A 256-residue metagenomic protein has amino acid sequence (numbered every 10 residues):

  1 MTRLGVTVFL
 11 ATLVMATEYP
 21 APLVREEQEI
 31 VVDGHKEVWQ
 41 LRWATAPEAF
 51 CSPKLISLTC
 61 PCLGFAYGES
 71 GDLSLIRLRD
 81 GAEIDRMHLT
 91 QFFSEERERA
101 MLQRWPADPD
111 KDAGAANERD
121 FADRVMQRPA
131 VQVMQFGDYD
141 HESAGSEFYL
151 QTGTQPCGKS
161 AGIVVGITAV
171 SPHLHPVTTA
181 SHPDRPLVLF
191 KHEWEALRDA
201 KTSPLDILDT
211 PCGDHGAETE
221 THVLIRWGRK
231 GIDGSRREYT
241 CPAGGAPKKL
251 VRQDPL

Functional and structural regions predicted by a protein language model:
M1-V6: Bacterial N-terminal signal peptides that target proteins for export
T7-T17: Hydrophobic h-region of N-terminal signal peptides that target proteins for export in Gram-negative bacteria
A16-E83, F190-L256: Acidic, small-residue rich beta-repeat scaffolds with periodic aromatic anchors
P22, V125-M134, P186-K191: A short, amphipathic edge element
W39, D138-G153, D199-L208: Acidic/hydrophobic-patterned starts of short beta strands in beta-sheet-rich repeat architectures
A82-D138: A glycine-rich, hydrophobic loop/mini-helix early in the fold
D85-T90, L174-P183, G234-C241: Beta-propeller fold detector
S146-H192: Short helix-loop boundary/capping segments
